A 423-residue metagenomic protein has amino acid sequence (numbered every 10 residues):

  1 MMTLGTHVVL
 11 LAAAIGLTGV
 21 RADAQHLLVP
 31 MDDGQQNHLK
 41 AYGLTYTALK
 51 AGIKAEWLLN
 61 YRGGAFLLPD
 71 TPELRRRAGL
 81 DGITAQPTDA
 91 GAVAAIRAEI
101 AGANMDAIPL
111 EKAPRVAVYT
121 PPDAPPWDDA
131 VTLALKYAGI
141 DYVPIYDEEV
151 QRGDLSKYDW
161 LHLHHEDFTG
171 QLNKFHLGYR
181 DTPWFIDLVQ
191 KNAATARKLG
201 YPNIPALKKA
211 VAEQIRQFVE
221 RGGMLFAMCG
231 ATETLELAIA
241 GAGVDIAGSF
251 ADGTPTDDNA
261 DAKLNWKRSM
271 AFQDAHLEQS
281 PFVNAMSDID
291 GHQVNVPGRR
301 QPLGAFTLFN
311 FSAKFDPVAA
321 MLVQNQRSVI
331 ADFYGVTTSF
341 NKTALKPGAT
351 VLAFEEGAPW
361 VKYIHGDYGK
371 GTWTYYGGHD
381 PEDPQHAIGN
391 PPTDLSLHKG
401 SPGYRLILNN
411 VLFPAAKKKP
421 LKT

Functional and structural regions predicted by a protein language model:
T3-T18: Bacterial N-terminal signal peptides
D23-D129: Hydrophobic targeting/anchoring helices
Q25-L67, D245, A344-T350, F354-T423: Extracellular ligand-binding/catalytic regions of CAZymes and related secreted enzymes and adhesion modules
L27, D32, Q36, A65-R76 (+3 more regions): Helical hinge/lid and interdomain linker segments adjacent to catalytic or ligand-binding clefts that mediate domain
E99-N104, E148-V150, A358-K362: Alpha-helical scaffolding within the catalytic cores of extracellular/periplasmic polymer-degrading hydrolases
A117-V118, V131, I140-Y142, R216 (+7 more regions): Carbohydrate-binding surfaces of carbohydrate-active enzymes
D129, K136, E233, V244 (+1 more regions): Catalytic beta-strand/loop cores that center a nucleophilic Ser/Cys/Thr and support acyl-enzyme chemistry
D245-D252, D258-K263: Glycine- and acidic-residue-rich phosphate-binding/metal-coordinating active-site segment common to enzymes that handle
